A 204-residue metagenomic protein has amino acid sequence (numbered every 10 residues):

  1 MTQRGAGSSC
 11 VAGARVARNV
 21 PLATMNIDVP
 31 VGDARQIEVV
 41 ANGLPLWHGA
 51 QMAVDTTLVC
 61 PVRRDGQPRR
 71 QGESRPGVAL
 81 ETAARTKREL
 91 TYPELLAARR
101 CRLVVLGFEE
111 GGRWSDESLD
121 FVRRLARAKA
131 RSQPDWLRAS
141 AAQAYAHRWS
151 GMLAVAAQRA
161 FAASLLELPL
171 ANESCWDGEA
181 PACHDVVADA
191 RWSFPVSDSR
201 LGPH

Functional and structural regions predicted by a protein language model:
M1: Cys/His-rich short segments
R4-G7, V11-R35, P45-M52, L58-H204: Non-catalytic C-terminal interaction segments of nucleic acid-processing enzymes
E38: Phosphate-end processing signature that detects enzymes handling 5′-triphosphorylated RNA and polyphosphate
